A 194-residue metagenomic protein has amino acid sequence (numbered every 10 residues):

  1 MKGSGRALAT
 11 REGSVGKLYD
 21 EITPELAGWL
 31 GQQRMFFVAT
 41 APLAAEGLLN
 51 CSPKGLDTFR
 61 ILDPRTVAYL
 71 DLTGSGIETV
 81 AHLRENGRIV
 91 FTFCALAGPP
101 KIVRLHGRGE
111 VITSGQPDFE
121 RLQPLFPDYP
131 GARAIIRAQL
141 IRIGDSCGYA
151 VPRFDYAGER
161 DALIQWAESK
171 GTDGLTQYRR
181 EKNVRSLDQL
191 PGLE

Functional and structural regions predicted by a protein language model:
K2-E194: Binding-site signature for planar aromatic cofactors or substrates
